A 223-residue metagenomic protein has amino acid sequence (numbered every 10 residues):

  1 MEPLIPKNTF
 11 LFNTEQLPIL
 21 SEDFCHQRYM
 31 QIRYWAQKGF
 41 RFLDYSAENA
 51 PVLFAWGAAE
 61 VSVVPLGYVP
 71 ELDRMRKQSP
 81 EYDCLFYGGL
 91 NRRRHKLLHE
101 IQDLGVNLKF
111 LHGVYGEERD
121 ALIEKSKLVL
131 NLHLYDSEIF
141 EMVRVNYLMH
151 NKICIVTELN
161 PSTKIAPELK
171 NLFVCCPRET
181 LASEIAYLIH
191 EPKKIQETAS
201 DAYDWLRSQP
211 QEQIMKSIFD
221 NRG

Functional and structural regions predicted by a protein language model:
M1-K170, S217: Nucleotide-sugar donor-binding catalytic core of glycosyltransferases
F24-R28, P177, E191, I195: Residue-level preference for long, well-ordered alpha-helices that form the structural scaffold of enzyme catalytic
R94, L181, Q211-M215: Short amphipathic alpha-helical segments that mediate assembly, nucleic-acid/protein binding, or membrane association
M142, L169-E179, Y187-P192: Conserved acidic donor-binding segment of nucleotide-sugar-dependent glycosyltransferases
V156, R178-L181, A199-A202: Catalytic phosphate/metal-binding cores of nucleic-acid and nucleotide-processing enzymes, i.e., regions that mediate
I189-R222: A charged, aromatic-enriched C-terminal amphipathic alpha-helix characteristic of glycosyltransferases across folds
